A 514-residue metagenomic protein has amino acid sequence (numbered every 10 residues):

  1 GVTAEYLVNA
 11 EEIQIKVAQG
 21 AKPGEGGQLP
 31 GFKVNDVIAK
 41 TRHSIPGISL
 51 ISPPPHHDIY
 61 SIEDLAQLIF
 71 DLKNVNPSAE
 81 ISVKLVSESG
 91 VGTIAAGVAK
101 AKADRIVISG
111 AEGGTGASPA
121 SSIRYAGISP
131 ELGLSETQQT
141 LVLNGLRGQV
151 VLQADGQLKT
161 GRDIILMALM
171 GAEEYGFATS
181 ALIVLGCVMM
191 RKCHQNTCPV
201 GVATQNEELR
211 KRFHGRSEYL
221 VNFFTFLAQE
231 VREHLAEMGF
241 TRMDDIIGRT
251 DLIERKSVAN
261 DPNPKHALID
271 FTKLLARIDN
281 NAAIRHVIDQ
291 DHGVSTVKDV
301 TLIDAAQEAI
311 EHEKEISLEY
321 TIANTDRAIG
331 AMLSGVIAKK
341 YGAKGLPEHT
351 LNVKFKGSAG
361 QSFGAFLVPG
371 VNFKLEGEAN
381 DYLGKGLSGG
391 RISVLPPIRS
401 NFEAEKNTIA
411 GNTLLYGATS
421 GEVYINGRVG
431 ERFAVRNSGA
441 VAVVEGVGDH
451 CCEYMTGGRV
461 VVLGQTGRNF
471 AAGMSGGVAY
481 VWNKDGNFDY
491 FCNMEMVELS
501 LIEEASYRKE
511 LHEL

Functional and structural regions predicted by a protein language model:
V2-D155, K159-T204, R232-E233, M243-D245 (+7 more regions): Alpha/beta enzyme core
D36-P46, F213-E254, V258-D261, E498-L514: N-terminal leader/propeptide and maturation segments of large enzyme subunits in energy/redox metabolism and hydrolases
I45-S49, N74-V75, G113-A117, G201-F213 (+5 more regions): Short acidic (Asp/Glu) and glycine-rich catalytic loops that position anionic groups and cofactors
L146-R147, L169, L227-Q229, Y454-M455 (+1 more regions): A structural signal for short secondary-structure junctions
L209-R210, V221, L235-M238, I247-T250 (+2 more regions): Long, distal/terminal scaffolding or interaction modules with repetitive or compositionally biased sequence
